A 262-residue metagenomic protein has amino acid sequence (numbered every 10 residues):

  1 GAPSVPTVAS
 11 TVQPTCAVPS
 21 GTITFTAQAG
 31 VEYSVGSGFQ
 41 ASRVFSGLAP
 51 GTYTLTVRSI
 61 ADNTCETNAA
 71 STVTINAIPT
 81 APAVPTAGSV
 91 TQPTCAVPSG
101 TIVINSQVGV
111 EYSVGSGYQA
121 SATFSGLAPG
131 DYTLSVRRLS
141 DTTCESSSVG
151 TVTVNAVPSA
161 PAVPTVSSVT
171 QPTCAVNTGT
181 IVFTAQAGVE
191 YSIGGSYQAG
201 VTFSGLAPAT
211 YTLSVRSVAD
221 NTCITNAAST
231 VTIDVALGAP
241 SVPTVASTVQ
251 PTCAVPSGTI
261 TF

Functional and structural regions predicted by a protein language model:
G1, V73-P79, V152-P158, V231-L237: Interdomain boundary/hinge segments at the C-termini of tandem beta-sandwich modules
A2-S10, T80-S89, P158-S168, L237-S247: Proline-enriched interdomain boundary motifs that mark the N-terminal boundary and often initiate the first structured
Q13-T24, V90-V103, V169-V182, T252-I260: Short coil/turn motif common to extracellular beta-sandwich-like domains
C16, G38, D62-A70, S140-V149 (+4 more regions): Short, exposed coil/turn segments at beta-strand boundaries within extracellular/luminal domains
A29-V35, V108-V114, A187-Y191: Solvent-exposed loop segments of extracellular immunoglobulin-like
V35-A41, V114-A120, I193-A199: Short beta-strand segments within Ig-like beta-sandwich modules, predominantly Fibronectin type-III
R43-Y53, T123-Y132, T202-Y211: Solvent-exposed segments in extracellular or luminal domains encompassing
T54-R58, T133-R137, T212-R216: Extracellular recognition modules
